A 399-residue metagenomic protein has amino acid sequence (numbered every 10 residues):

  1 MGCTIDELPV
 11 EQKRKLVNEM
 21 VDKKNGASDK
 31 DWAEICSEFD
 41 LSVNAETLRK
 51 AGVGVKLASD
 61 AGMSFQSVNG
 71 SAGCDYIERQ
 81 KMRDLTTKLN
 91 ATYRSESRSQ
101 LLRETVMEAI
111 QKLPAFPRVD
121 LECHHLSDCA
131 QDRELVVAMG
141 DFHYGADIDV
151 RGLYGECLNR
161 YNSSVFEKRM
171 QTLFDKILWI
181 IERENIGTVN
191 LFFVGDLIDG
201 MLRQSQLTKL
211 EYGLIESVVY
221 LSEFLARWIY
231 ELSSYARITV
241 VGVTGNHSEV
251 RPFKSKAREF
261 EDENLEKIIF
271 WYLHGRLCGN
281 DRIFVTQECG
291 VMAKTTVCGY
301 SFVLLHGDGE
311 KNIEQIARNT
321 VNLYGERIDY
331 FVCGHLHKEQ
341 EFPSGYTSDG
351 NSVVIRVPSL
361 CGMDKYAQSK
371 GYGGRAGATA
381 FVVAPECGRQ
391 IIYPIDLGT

Functional and structural regions predicted by a protein language model:
I5-K30: Short, amphipathic alpha-helical "recognition" segments used to contact nucleic acids or chromatin
K24, A33-R183, F381-E386, P394-T399: Basic, amphipathic N-terminal segments that precede the first structured/catalytic domain
S42, H143, N246-S248, H306 (+1 more regions): Histidine-centered active-site/metal-ligand motif
R79, T86-E96, L273-H306: Glycine/proline-rich, flexible active-site/cofactor-binding loop segments that harbor closely spaced acidic
L121-L135, M139-F142, G155-G275: Core catalytic region of metal-dependent phosphoesterases/phosphodiesterases, especially metallo-beta-lactamase-like
D128-V136, K294-V303, S352: Beta-strand-turn-beta hairpins that frame and shape the catalytic cleft of phosphate-ester-processing enzymes
E259-K267, Y272-D281, C289, S301-T399: Conserved beta-sheet core of the metallophosphoesterase superfamily
